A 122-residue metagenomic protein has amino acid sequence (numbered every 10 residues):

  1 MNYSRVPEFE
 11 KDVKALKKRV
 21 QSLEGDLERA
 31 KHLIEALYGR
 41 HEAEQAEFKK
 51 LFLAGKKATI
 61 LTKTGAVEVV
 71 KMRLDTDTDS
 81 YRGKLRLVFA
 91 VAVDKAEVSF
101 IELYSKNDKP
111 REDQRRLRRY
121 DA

Functional and structural regions predicted by a protein language model:
M1-R40: Arg/Lys-rich, positively charged N-terminal/basic patches that mediate binding to nucleic acids
Y3, V70, V98: A broad, low-specificity signal marking well-ordered, structured residues that form hydrophobic/aromatic
L16, K50-K56, R82-R86: Short amphipathic alpha-helical surface micro-motifs
Q21, G25, G39-E42, A46 (+2 more regions): Short linear functional motifs in flexible/disordered or boundary regions
L27-I34, Q45-F48, K106: Residue-level signal for alpha-helical context at structural boundaries
E28, K56-K71, Y104-L117: Charged, low-complexity, helix/coiled-coil-prone segments
L37-T78: A short, surface-exposed loop/turn module that caps and links secondary-structure elements
L74-A122: Enriched for short, Lys/Arg-rich terminal
